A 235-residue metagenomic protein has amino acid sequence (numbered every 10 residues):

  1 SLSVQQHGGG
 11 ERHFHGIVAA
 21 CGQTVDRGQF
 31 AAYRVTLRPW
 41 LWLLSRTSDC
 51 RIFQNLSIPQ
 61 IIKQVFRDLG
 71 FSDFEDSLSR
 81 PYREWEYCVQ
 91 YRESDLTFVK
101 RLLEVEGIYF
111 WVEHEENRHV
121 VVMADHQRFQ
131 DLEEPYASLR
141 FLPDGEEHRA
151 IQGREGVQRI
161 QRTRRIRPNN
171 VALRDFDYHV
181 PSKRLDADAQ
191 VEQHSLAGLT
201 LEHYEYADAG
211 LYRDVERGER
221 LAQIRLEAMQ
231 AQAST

Functional and structural regions predicted by a protein language model:
S1-T235: Amphipathic alpha-helical and helix-coil boundary elements used as assembly and membrane-proximal scaffolds
